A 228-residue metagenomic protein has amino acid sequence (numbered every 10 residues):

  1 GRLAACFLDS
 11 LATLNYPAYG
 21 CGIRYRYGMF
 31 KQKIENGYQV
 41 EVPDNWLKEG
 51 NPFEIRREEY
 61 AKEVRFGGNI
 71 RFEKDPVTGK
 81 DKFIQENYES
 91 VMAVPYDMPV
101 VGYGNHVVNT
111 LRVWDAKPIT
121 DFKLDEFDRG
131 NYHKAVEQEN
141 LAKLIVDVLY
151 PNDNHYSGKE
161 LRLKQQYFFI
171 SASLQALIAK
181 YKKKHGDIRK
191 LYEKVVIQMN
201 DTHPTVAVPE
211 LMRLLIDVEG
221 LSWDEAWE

Functional and structural regions predicted by a protein language model:
G1-E228: A conserved ligand/cofactor-binding region detector
